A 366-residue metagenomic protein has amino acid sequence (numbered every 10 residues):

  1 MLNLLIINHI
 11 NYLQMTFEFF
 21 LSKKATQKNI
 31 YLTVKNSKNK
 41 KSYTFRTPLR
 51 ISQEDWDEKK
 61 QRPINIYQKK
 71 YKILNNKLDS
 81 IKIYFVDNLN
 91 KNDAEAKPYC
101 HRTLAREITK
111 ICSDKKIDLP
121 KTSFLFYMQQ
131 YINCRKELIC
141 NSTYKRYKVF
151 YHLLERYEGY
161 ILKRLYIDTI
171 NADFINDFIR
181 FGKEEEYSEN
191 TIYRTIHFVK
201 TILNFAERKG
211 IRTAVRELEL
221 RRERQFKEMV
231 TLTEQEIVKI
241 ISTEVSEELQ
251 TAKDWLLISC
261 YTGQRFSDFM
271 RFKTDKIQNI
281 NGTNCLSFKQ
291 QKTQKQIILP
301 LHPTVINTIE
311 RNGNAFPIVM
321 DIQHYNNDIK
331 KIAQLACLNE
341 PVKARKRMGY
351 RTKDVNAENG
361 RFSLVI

Functional and structural regions predicted by a protein language model:
T16-Y99: Short, surface-exposed polybasic/aromatic micro-patch for ligand or macromolecular engagement
Q61-R62, Q129-S142, Y151-E228, T243: N-terminal core-binding DNA-recognition domain of tyrosine recombinases/integrases
S80-E95, T122-Y151, K209: Short, aromatic/basic-rich helix-turn unit that serves as a nucleic-acid recognition element
E189, Y193, T213-F266, K292 (+1 more regions): Basic, Lys/Arg- and aromatic-enriched nucleic-acid-binding interface segment
N204-A214, S259-G282: Short, charged phosphate-coordinating catalytic segments
L257, Y261, S267-D268, N359 (+1 more regions): C-terminal catalytic core of tyrosine-transesterase DNA break-rejoin enzymes
R271-E310: Conserved tyrosine-mediated DNA breakage-rejoining catalytic core shared by Y-recombinases
A315, N327-I366: Short, basic (Lys/Arg/His-rich) helix/loop patches that form interaction surfaces in the mid-to-C-terminal regions
